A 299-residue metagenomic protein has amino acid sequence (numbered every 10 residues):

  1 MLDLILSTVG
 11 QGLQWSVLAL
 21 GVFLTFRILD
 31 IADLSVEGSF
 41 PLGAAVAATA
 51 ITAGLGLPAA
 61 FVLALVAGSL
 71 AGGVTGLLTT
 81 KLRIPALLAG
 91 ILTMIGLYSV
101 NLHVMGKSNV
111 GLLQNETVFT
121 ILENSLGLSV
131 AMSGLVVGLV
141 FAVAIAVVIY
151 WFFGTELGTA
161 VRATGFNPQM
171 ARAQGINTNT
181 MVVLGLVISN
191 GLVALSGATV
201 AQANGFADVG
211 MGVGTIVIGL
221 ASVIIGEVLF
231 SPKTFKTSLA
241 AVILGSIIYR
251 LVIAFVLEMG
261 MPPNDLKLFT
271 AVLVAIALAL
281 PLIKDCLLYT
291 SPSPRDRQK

Functional and structural regions predicted by a protein language model:
M1-L18, V46, G54-A59, I121 (+1 more regions): Membrane-interfacial amphipathic/re-entrant helices at transmembrane-helix boundaries
V22, L55-I95, V100, A142 (+2 more regions): Alpha-helical transmembrane segments within multi-pass membrane transporters and channels
L29-A32, G73-T117, G205-V209, A221-A240: Short loop segments and helix-boundary regions at transmembrane helix junctions of multi-pass inner-membrane proteins
A71, V130-D208, V213-I216: Helix-loop-helix "hairpin" substructures at the membrane interface of multi-pass membrane proteins
A86, G90, L97-G154, L184 (+1 more regions): Transmembrane helix-bundle core of multi-pass membrane transporters and related energy-transducing complexes
V193-L268: Transmembrane alpha-helical segments in multi-pass inner-membrane proteins
N264-A279: Small-residue-rich transmembrane alpha-helices that serve as helix-helix interface/gating elements in multipass
Y289-P294, Q298: Conserved small/polar residues in nucleotide/adenosyl-binding loops
